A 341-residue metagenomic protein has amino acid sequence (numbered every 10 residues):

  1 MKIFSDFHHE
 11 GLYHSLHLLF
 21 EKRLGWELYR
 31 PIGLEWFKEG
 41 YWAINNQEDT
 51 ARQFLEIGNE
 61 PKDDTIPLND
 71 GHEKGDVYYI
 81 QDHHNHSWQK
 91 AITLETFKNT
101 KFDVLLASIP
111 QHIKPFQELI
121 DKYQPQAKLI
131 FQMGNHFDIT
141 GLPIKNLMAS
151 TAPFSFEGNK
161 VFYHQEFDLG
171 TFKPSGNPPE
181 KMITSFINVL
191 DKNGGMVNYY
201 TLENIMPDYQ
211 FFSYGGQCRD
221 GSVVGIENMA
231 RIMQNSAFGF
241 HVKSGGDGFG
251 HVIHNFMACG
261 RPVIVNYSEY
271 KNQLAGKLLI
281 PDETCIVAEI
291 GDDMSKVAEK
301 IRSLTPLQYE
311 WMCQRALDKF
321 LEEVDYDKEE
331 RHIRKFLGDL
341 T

Functional and structural regions predicted by a protein language model:
M1-E118, Y123-K128, V287, Y326-D339: N-terminal pre-catalytic "stem/leader" segment of glycosyltransferase-like enzymes
T96-T201, V324, K328: Catalytic core of nucleotide-activated saccharide and alditol-phosphate transferases
G215-M233, G246: Conserved active-site histidine-acidic residue motif and adjacent donor-binding/catalytic loop of glycosyltransferases
A230, I253-A258: Short alpha-helical segment that forms part of, or immediately flanks, the ligand-binding pocket in carbohydrate-active
R231-G248, R261: Acidic donor-binding loop of glycosyltransferase active sites
P262-N272: Short hydrophobic beta-strand element within catalytic cores of glycosyltransferases and related nucleotide-activated
G276-K300: Change "using UDP/GDP/dTDP sugars" to "using nucleotide sugars
D292-S295, P306-T341: A charged, aromatic-enriched C-terminal amphipathic alpha-helix characteristic of glycosyltransferases across folds
